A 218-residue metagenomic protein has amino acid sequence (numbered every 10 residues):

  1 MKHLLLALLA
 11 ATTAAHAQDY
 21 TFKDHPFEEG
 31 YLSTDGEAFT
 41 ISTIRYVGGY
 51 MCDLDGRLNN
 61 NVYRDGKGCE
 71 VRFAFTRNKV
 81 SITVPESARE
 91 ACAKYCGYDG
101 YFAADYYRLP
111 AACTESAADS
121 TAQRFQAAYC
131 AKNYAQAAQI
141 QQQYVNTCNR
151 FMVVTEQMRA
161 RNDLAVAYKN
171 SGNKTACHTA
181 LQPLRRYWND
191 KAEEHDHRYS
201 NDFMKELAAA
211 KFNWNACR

Functional and structural regions predicted by a protein language model:
Q18-E29, D65-K67, F102-R108, T114 (+1 more regions): Tryptophan-anchored aromatic micro-motifs
D19-N60, K132-M152: N-terminal glycine/threonine-rich, aromatic-flanked beta-hairpin/loop signature
D53-N60, A88-T121: Edge beta-strand at a domain terminus
Q141, C148-N149, Y187-K191, H195: Alpha-helical junction/boundary sensor with strong preference for TPR arrays
T155-V166, D190-R218: TPR/TPR-like alpha-solenoid helical repeat scaffolds
K174-A192: TPR/TPR-like (Sel1-like) alpha-helical repeat modules
